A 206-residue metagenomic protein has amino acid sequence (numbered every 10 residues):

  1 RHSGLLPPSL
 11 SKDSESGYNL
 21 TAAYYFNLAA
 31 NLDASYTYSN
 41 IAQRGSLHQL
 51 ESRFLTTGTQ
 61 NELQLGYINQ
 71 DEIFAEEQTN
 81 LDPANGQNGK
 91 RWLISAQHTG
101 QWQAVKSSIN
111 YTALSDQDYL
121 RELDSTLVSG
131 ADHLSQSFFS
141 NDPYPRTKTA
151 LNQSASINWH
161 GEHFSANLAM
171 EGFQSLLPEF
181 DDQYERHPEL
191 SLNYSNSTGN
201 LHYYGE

Functional and structural regions predicted by a protein language model:
R1-E206: Outer-membrane beta-barrel proteins and related beta-barrel translocases across Gram-negative bacteria
